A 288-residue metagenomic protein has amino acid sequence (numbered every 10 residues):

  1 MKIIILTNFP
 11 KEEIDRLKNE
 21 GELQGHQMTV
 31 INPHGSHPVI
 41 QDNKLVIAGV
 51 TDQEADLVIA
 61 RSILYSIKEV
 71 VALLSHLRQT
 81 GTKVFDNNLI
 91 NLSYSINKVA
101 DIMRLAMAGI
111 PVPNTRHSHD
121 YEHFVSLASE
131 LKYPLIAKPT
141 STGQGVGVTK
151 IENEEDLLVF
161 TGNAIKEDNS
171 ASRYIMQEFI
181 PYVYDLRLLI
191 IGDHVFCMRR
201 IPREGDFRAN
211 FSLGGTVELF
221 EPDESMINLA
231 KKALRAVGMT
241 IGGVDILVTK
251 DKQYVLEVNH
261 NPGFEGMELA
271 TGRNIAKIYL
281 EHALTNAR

Functional and structural regions predicted by a protein language model:
I3-T7, L17, T51-Q53, L77-G81 (+4 more regions): Active-site nucleotide/adenylate-binding loops and adjacent lid/helix of ATP-dependent enzymes
N8-N114: Conserved N-proximal alpha/beta basic substrate-recognition cap immediately N-terminal to, or forming the N-lobe
I63-Y65, T142, N261: Short glycine-rich anion-binding loops that position phosphate/pyrophosphate groups of nucleotides and phosphorylated
L135, F196, G242, Y254-L256: Protein kinase-like catalytic core scaffold
K150-V237: Phosphate-binding site of ATP-dependent enzymes
Q177, M239-K250: A short glycine-rich, hydrophobically flanked beta-strand micro-motif that places a catalytic Asp/Glu for divalent metal
S225-N228, K232-L234, M239-G242, R273-R288: Active-site "cap" helix and flanking loop/linker of ATP-utilizing ligase/carboxylase catalytic domains
V248-R288: C-terminal active-site "lid" helix and adjoining low-complexity regulatory extension at the edge of ATP-using catalytic
